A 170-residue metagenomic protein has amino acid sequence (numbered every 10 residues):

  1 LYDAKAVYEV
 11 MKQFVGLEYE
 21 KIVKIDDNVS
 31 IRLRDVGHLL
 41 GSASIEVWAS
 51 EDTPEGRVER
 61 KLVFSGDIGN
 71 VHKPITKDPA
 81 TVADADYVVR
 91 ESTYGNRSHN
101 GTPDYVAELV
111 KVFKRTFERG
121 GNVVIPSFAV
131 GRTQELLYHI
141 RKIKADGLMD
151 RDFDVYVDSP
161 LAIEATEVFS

Functional and structural regions predicted by a protein language model:
L1-E135, R141-L148: His/Asp/Glu-rich metal-coordinating catalytic cores of metallo-dependent phosphodiesterases/hydrolases acting on
T53, G147-P160: Acidic, His- and aromatic-enriched active-site or binding-groove loops in soluble protein domains that engage sugars
G131-R132, D154-F169: Short, conserved secondary-structure transition motifs
I140, F169-S170: Short secondary-structure transition/capping segments
